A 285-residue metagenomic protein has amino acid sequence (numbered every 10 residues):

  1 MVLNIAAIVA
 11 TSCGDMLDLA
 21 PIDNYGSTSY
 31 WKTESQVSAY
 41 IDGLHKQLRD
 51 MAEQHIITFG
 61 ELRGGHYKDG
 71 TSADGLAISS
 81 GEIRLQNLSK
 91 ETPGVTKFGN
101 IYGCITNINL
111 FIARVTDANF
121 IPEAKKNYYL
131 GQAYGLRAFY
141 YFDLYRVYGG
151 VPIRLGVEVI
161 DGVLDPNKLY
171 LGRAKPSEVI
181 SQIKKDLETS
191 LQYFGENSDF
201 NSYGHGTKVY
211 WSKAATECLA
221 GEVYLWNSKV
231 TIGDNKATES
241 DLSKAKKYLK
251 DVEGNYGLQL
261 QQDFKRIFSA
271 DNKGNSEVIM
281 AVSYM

Functional and structural regions predicted by a protein language model:
V2-I8: Bacterial N-terminal signal peptides
A10, D117-Y134, F142, K229-K236 (+2 more regions): Secondary-structure transition into beta-strands, especially the periplasmic turns and strand N-termini that construct
C13-E61, F268: Membrane-proximal, proline-rich intrinsically disordered regions
T28, H55-D74, R154-V157, E196-C218 (+1 more regions): Short, surface-exposed recognition loops and adjoining beta-strand edges that mediate ligand/DNA contacts, enriched
E34, S38-M51, A73-Y148, L169-S181 (+1 more regions): Conserved, well-structured interaction surfaces
Y134, E217-A220: TPR/Sel1-like alpha-solenoid repeat signature
Y141, V223-Y224: Hydrophobic face of amphipathic alpha-helices that form TPR/SEL1-like repeat modules and related alpha-solenoid
G150-S177, S181, V230-S243: Short coil/linker segments at helix-helix boundaries
